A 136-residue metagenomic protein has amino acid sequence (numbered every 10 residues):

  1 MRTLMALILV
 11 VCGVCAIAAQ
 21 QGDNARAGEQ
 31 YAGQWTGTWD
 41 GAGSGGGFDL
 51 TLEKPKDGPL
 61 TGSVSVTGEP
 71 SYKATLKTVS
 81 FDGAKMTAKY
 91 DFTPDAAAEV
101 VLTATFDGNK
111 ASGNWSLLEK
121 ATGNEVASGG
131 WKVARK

Functional and structural regions predicted by a protein language model:
M1-L4: Positively charged n-region of N-terminal signal peptides that target proteins for export
A6-C15: Bacterial N-terminal signal peptides
Q20-K136: Central antiparallel beta-sheet cores of small beta-barrel/beta-sandwich binding domains
